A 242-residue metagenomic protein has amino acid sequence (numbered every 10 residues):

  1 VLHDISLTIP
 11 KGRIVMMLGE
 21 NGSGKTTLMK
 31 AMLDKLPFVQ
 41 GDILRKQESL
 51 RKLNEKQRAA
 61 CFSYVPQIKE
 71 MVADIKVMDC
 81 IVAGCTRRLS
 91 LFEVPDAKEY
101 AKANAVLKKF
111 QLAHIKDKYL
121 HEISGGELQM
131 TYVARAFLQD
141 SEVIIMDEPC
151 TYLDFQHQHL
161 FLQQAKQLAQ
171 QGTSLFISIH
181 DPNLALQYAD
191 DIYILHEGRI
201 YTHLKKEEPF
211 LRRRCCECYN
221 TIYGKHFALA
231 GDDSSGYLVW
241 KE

Functional and structural regions predicted by a protein language model:
L18-E20: The feature captures the beta-strand-to-loop junction immediately N-terminal to the Walker
L33: Helix-to-loop junction immediately C-terminal to a conserved catalytic motif
G41-S49: Conserved ABC transporter NBD signature motif
Y119-I123, E127: Conserved ABC ATPase signature
I144-E148: Catalytic Walker B motif of ABC-type/P-loop ATPase nucleotide-binding domains
I179-H180: H-loop/switch region of ABC-family ATPase nucleotide-binding domains
L211-E242: ABC ATPase nucleotide-binding domains
